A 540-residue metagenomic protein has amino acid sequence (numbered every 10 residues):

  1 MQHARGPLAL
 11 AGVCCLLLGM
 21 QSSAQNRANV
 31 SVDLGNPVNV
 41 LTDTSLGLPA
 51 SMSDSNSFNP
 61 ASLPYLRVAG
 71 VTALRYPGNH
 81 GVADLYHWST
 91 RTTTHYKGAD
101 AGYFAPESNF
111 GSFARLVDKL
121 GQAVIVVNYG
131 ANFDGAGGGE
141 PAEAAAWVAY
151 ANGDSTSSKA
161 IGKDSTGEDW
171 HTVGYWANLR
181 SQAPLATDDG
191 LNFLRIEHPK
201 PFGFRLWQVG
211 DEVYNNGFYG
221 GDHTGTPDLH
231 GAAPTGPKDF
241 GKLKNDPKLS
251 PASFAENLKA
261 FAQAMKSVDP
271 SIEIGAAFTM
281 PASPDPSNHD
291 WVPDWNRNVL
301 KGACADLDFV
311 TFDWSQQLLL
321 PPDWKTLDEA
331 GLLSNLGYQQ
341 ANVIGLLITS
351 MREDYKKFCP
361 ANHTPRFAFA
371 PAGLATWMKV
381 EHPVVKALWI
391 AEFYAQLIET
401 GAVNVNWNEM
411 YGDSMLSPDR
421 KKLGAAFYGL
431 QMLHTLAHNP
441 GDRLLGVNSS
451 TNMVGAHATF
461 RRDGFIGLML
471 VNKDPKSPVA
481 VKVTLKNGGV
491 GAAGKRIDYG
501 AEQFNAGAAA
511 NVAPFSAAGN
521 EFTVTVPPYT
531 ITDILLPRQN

Functional and structural regions predicted by a protein language model:
M1-L10: Bacterial N-terminal signal peptides that target proteins for export
H3, K266, F312-S315, H457: Histidine-centered active-site/metal-ligand motif
A9-G19: Bacterial N-terminal signal peptides
V13, K379, A518: Generic anion/oxyanion-binding catalytic loop in active/binding sites
S22-P293, K301-D306, T349-R352, K356-A368 (+2 more regions): Non-catalytic accessory regions flanking glycosidase/transglycosidase catalytic cores in CAZymes
T311-M351, Y355-P383: Beta-propeller domains
